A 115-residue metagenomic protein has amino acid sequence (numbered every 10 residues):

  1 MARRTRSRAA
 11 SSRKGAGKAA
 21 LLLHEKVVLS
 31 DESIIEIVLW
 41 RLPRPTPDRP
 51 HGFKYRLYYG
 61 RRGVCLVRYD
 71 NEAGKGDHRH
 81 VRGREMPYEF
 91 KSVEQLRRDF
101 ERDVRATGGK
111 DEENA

Functional and structural regions predicted by a protein language model:
A2-H78: The feature represents the first ordered module of a protein
R84-N114: Short, compact, well-ordered microdomains
